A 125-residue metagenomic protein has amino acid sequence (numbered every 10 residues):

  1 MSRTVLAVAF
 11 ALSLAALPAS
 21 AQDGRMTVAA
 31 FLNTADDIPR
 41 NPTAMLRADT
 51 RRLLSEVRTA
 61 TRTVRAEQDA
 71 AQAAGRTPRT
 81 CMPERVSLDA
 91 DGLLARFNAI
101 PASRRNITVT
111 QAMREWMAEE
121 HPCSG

Functional and structural regions predicted by a protein language model:
M1, T27, D89, I107-T108 (+1 more regions): Secondary-structure junction/capping motif
M1-A7: Bacterial N-terminal signal peptides that target proteins for export
A11, A16-P18: N-terminal signal peptide c-region/cleavage motif recognized by signal peptidases
Q22-A95, W116: Short N-proximal segments of mature Sec-exported proteins
M82-P83, A99-I107: Short, charged/polar micro-motifs that form catalytic or ligand-binding hotspots
S103-G125: C-terminal partner/receptor-binding element of secreted or periplasmic proteins
